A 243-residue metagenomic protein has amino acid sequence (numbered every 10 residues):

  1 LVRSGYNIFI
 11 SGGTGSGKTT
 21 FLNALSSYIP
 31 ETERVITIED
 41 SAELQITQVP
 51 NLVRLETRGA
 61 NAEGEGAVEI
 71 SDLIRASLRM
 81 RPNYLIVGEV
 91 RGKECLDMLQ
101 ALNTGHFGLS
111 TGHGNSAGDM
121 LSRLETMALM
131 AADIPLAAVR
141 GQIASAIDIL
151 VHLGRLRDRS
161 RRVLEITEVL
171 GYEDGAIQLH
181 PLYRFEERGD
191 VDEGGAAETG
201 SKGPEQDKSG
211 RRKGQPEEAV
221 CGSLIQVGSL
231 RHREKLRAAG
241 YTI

Functional and structural regions predicted by a protein language model:
L1-T14, A24-A146, H152-G154: Switch/coupling sub-region of P-loop NTPases
K18: Conserved lysine of the Walker
F21: Hydrophobic positions on the alpha1 helix immediately C-terminal to the Walker A/P-loop
A138, Q142-D174: Phosphate-binding/switch region of NTP-binding enzymes
R159-I243: NTP-binding/hydrolysis catalytic cores, primarily Walker-type P-loop NTPases
